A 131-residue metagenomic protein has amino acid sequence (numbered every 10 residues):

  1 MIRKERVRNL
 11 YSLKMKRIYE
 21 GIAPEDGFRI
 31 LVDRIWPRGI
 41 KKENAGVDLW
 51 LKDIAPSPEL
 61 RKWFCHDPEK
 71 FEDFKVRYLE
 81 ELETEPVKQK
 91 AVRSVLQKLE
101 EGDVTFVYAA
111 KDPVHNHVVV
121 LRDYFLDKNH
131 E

Functional and structural regions predicted by a protein language model:
I2-E131: Residues lining hydrophobic/aromatic ligand-binding pockets adjacent to catalytic sites
